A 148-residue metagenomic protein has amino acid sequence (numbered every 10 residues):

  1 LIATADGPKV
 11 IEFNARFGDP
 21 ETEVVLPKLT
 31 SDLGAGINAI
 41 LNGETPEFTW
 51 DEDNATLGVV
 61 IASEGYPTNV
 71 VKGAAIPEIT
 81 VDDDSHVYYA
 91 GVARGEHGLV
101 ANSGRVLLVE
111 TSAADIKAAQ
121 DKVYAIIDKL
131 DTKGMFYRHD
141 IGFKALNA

Functional and structural regions predicted by a protein language model:
L1-A5, W50-V60, I141-A145: A glycine-rich phosphate-binding loop feature that marks nucleotide/adenosyl-phosphate handling sites
L1-D19: Conserved metal-phosphate-binding beta-hairpin within the catalytic cores of diverse ATP-dependent phosphoryl-transfer
T4, K28, D32, G36-E44 (+2 more regions): Change "in soluble alpha/beta enzymes" to "in soluble alpha/beta proteins
A5, W50-D53, V81-D83, L99-R105: A structural signal for short secondary-structure junctions
P8-K9, T56-V59, S85-V87, V106-L108: Structural motif
N14-D82: Active-site "cap" helix and flanking loop/linker of ATP-utilizing ligase/carboxylase catalytic domains
D82-E96: Short amphipathic beta-strand starts and helix->beta connectors
V92-H97, A101-A148: Generic C-terminus detector
